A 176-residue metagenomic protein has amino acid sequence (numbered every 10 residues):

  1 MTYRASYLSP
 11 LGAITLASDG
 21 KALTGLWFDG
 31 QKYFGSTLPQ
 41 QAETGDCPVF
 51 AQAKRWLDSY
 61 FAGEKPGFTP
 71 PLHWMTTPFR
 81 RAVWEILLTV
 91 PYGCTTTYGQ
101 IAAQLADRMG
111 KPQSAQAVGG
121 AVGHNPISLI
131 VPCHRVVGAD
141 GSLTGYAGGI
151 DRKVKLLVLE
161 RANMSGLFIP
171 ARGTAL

Functional and structural regions predicted by a protein language model:
M1-Y3, Q40-Q41: Intrinsically disordered, low-complexity, charged terminal extensions of DNA damage-control enzymes
T2-P10, S18-G25: N-terminal, positively charged, Ser/Thr/Ala/Gly-biased leader segments that form transit/presequence-like amphipathic
Y3-A13, R55, E64-L176: Nucleic acid-binding interface residues in structured DNA/RNA-binding domains, emphasizing the DNA-engaging scaffolds
S18, W27-F28, Q100, G148: Short clusters of small/polar residues that mark proteolytic maturation junctions
G20-T69: Compact structured core domains
